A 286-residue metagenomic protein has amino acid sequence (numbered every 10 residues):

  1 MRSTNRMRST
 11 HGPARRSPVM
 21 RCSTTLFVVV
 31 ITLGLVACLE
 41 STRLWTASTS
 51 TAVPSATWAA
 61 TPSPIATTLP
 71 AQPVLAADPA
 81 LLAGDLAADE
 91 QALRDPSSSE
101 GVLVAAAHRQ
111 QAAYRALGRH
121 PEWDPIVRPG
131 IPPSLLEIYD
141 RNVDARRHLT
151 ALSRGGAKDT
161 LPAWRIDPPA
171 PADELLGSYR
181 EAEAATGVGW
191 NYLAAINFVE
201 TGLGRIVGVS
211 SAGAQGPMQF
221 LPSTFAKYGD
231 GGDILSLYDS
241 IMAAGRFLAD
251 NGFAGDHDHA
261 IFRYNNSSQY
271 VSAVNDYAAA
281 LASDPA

Functional and structural regions predicted by a protein language model:
R2-N5, R15-E181, S268, D276-A286: Cell-wall glycan-active module
E122-A286: Catalytic glycan-binding domains that act on GlcNAc-containing polysaccharides
